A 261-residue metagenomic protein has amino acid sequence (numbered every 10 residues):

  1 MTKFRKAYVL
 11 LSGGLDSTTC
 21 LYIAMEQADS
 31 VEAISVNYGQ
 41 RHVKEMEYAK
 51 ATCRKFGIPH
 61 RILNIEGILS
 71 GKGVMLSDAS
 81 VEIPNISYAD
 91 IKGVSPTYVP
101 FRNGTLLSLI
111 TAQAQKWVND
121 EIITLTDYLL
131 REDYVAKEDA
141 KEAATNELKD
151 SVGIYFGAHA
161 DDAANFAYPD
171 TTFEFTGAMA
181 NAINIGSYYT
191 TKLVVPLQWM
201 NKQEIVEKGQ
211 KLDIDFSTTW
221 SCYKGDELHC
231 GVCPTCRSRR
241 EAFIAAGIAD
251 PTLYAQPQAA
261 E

Functional and structural regions predicted by a protein language model:
M1-D213: ATP-dependent adenylation/nucleotidyltransferase module used to activate substrates
N85-S87, E241-I244: A polyampholytic, Gly/Pro-enriched intrinsically disordered region
F175, E204, L253, P257-A259: AMP-forming adenylation/ATP pyrophosphatase catalytic core
S187, I244-G247: Short amphipathic alpha-helical interaction/hinge segments
D213-T219: A short alpha-helix-loop-beta-strand transition element characteristic of N-terminal alpha/beta dinucleotide-binding
W220-E241: Local cysteine-cluster metal-coordination motifs and their immediate loop/turn environment, predominantly Fe-S cluster
G225-D226, G247-Q258: Short cysteine/histidine-rich metal-coordination sites, predominantly Zn2+-binding motifs
